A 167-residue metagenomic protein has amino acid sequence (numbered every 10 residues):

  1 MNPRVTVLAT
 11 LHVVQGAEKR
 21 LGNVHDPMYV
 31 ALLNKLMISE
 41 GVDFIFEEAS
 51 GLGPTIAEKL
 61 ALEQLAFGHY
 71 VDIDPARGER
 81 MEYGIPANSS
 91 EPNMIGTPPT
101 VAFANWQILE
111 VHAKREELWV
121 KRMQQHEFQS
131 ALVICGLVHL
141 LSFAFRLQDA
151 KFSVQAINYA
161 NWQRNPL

Functional and structural regions predicted by a protein language model:
M1-L167: Compositional signal for N-terminal targeting/processing segments
